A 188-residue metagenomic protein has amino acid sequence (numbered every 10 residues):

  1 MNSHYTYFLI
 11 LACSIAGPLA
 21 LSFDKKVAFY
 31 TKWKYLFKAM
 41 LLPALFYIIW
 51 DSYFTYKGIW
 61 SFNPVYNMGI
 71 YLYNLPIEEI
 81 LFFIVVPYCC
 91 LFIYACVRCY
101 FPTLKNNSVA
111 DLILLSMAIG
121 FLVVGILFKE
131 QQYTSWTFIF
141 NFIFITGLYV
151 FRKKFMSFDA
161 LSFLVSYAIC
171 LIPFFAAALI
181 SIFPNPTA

Functional and structural regions predicted by a protein language model:
M1, V124-W136, K153-S157: Membrane-interface helix caps and helix-loop-helix hairpins in membrane proteins
M1-C13: Hydrophobic transmembrane alpha-helical segments in integral membrane proteins
M1-N2, N67-F82: Short aromatic-rich membrane-water interface segments that cap or initiate transmembrane helices in multi-pass membrane
I10-P18, L81-A95, N141-G147: Hydrophobic cores of alpha-helical transmembrane segments in multi-pass inner/ER membrane proteins, independent
P18-F23, V123-G125, F142-D159: Alpha-helical transmembrane segments in multipass membrane proteins, preferentially the mid-helix core
D24-Y35, C99-V109, R152-S162: Membrane-interface helix-boundary motifs at transmembrane edges
A39-K57: A generic, lipid-embedded transmembrane alpha helix
P64-Y71, P186-A188: Short, membrane-exposed interhelical loops at transmembrane-helix boundaries
